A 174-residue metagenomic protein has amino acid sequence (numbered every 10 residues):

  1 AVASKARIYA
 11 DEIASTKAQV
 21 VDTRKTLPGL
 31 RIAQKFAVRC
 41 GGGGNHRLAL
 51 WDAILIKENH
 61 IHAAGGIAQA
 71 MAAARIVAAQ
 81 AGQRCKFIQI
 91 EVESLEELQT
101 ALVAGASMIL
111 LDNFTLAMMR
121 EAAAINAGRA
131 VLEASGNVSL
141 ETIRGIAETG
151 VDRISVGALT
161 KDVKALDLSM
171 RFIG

Functional and structural regions predicted by a protein language model:
A1-Q89, E96-A104, M108, R120-I125 (+4 more regions): Acidic/glycine-rich phosphate/pyrophosphate-binding loops and surrounding catalytic core that coordinate Mg2+
E93-E96, F114: Short, polar loop motifs at secondary-structure junctions
N113, G136, A158: Short secondary-structure boundary segments
R129-A130, G174: Short alpha-helix boundary/capping motifs
A158-G174: Short, charged, intrinsically disordered terminal tails
